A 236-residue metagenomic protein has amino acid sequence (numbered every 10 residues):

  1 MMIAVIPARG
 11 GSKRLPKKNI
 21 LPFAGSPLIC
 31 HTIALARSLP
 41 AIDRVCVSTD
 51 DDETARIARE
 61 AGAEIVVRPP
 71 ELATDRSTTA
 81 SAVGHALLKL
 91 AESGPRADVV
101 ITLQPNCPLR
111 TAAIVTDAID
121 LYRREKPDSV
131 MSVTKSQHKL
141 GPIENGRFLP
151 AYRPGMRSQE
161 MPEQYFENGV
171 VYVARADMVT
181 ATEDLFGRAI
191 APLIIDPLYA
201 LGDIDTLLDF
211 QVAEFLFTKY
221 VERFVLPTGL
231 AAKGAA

Functional and structural regions predicted by a protein language model:
M2-S48: N-terminal glycine-rich phosphate-binding loop and ensuing alpha1 helix
R9, P70, Q104, T134-K135: Histidine-centered beta-alpha loop that forms part of the nucleotide-sugar donor binding/catalytic region in diverse
I42, P95-A97, K126-P127, Y220: Short, high-confidence coil segments that cap the C-terminus of an alpha-helix and link into the following beta-strand
V47-T49, V173, I204: Short beta-strand scaffold positions
D52-I101, R110-A113, D117: Short phosphate-binding loop-to-helix
S81, H85, V99, P108-D196: Conserved core of the sugar-phosphate nucleotidyltransferase
I194, Y199-A236: Hydrophobic helical membrane-anchoring modules
